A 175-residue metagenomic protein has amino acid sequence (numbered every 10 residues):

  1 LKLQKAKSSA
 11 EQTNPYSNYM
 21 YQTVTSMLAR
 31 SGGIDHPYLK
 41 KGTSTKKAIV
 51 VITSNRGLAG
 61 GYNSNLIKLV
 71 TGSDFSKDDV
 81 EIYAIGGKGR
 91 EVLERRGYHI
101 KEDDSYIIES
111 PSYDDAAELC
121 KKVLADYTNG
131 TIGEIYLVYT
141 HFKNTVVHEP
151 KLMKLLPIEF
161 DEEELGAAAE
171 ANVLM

Functional and structural regions predicted by a protein language model:
L1-M175: C-terminal beta-strand-loop-alpha-helix "lid" module of Rossmann-like NAD(P)-dependent dehydrogenases
